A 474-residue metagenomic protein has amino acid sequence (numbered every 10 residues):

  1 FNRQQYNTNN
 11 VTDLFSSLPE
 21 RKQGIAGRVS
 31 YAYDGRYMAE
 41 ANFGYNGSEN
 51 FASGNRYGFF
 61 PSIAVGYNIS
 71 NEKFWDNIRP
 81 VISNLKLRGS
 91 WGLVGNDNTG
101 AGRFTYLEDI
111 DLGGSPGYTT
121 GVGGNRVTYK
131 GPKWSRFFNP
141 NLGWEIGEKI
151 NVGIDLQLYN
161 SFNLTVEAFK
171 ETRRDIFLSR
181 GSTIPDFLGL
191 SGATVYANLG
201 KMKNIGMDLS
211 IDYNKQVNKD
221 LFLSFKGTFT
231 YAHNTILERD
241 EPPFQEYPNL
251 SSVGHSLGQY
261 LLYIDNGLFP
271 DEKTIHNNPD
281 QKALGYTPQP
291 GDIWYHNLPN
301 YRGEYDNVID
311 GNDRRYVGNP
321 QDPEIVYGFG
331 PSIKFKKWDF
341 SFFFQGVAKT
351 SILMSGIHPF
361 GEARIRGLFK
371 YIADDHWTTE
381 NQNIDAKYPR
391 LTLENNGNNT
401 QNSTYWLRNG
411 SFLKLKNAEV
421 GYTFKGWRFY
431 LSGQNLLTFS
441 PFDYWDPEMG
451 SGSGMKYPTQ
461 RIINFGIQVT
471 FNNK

Functional and structural regions predicted by a protein language model:
F1-L257, N402-K474: Extracellular/periplasmic, surface-exposed regions of secreted and cell-surface proteins
N7, N98-T99, E272, S341-F343 (+1 more regions): Short helix/loop capping segments that flank catalytic or ligand/cofactor-binding pockets
S48, V347-W427: Extracytoplasmic gating/loop element in the C-terminal half of outer-membrane beta-barrel translocons and assembly
P132-W134, D306-N312, E394-S403: Short glycine/proline-rich turn/loop motifs
T194-K203, F244-Y260, V317-G328, F360-D374 (+1 more regions): C-terminal extracellular loops and terminal segments of Gram-negative outer membrane beta-barrel proteins
A197, N214-Q321: Conserved small-residue
P320-L353: Glycine-rich, aromatic-lined ligand/substrate-binding cores of catalytic and carbohydrate-binding domains
